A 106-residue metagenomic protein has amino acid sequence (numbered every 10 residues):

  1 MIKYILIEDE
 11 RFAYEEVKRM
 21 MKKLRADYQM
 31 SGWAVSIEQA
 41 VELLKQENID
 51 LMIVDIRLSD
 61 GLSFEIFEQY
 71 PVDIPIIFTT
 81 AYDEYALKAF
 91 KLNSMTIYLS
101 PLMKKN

Functional and structural regions predicted by a protein language model:
M1-Y4: Extreme N-terminal starter segment of soluble prokaryotic enzymes
E8: Conserved acidic carboxylate
R11-E15, A86: Charged phosphotransfer/docking patches of two-component systems
E15-K22: Charged docking surfaces used in two-component/phosphorelay signaling
K18, W33-L51: Acidic, metal-coordinating helix/loop segments flanking the phosphotransfer/catalytic sites of two-component signaling
R25-M30, V35: A generic structural motif
E42, D50-N106: CheY-like receiver
